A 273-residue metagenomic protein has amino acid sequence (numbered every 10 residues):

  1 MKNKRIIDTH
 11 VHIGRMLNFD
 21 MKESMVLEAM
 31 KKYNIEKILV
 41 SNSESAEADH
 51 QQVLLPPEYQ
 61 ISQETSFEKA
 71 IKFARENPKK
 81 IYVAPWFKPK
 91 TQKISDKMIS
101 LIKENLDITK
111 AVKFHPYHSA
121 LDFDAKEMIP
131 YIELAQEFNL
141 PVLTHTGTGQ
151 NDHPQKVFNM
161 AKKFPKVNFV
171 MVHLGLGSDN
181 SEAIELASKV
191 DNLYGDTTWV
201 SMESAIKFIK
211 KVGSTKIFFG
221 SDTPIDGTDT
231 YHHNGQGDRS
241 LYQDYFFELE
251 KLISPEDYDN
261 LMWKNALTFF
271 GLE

Functional and structural regions predicted by a protein language model:
M1-K126, F138, G227, G235-D238 (+2 more regions): Mid-domain alpha/beta scaffold segments of enzyme catalytic cores
N3, I35, E137, K166 (+2 more regions): Active-site acidic short loop of glycosyltransferases
I6-T9, L39-N42, A84-P85, K113 (+4 more regions): Active-site neighborhood of phospho(di)ester-bond hydrolases with catalytic His/Asp-centered motifs
D20, K88-K93, E104-E182: Divalent metal-binding pocket/active-site signature
M25, I94-K97, K156, D179-E182 (+1 more regions): Short acidic active-site motifs
K31, R75, K103, E133-Q136 (+3 more regions): Residue-level signal for alpha-helix termini/capping positions
P78-K79, L106-D107, P165-K166, D191 (+1 more regions): Proline-centered flexible-loop/turn and helix-kink motifs
N168, G175-E273: H/E-rich (His + Asp/Glu) clusters that bind or coordinate divalent metals
